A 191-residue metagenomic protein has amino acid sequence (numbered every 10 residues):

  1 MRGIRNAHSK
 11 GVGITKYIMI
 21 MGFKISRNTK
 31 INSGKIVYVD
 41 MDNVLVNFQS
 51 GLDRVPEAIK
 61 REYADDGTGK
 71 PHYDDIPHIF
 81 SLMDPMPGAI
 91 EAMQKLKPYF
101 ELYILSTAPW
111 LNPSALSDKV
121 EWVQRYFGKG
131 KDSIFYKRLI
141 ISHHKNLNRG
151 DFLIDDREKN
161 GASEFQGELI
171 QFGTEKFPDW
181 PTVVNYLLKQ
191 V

Functional and structural regions predicted by a protein language model:
M1-I4, I20-T29: Non-Sec secretion/translocation targeting segments of pathogen effectors
A7-H8, V12-G13: N-terminal amphipathic/hydrophobic targeting modules at extreme N-termini, encompassing cleavable Sec/SRP-type signal
I25-F80: Active-site neighborhood of HAD-like aspartate-dependent phosphohydrolases
V46-Q49, R54, I104, L111-A115 (+3 more regions): Short catalytic/ligand-binding loop motif for oxyanion handling, primarily in non-cytosolic enzymes, centered on
D84, A89-S117, V123: Substrate-recognition element of Asp-dependent hydrolases with the DxDx(T/V) motif
P113-K145: Active-site donor-binding segments of glycosyltransferases and PAPS-dependent sulfotransferases
I134-E164: Conserved Lys-Pro-Asp/Glu-containing loop-to-beta segment of HAD-superfamily phosphomonoesterases, centered on
F152-V184: Acidic, Mg2+-coordinating phosphoryl-transfer loop and its flanking beta/alpha structural elements, shared across
